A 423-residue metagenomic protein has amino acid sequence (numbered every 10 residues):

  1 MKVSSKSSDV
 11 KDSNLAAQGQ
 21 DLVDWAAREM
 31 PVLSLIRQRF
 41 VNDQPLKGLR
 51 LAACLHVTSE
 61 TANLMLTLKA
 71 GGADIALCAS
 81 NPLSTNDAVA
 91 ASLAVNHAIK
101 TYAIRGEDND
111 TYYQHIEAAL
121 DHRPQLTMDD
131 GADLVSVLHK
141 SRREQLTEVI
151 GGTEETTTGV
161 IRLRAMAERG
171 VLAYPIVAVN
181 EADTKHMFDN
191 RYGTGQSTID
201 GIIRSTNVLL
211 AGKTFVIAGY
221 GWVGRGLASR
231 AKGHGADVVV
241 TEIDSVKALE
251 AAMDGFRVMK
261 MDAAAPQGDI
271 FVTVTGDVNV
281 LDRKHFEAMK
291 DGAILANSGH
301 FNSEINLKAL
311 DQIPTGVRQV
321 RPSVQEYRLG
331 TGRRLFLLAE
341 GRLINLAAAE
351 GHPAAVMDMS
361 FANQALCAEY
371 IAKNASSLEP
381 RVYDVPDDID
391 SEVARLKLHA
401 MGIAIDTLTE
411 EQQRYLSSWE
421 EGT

Functional and structural regions predicted by a protein language model:
K2-K6, L15-V32, L46-R50, T58 (+3 more regions): Adenosine-phosphate binding glycine-rich loop
K2-L46, A79-K213: Glycine/serine-rich phosphate-binding loop and adjoining beta1-alpha1 elements at the start of nucleotide-handling
L35-Q38, K69, D121, V135-S136 (+3 more regions): Rossmann-fold NAD(P) dinucleotide-binding segment
L55-A73, K185, D189, G193-Q267 (+1 more regions): Glycine-rich phosphate/diphosphate-binding loop of Rossmann-like nucleotide-binding domains
L64, A88-A90, Q114-H115, S136-R143 (+6 more regions): Short acidic, glycine/serine/threonine-rich loops at helix termini
A79, L126-G131, R142-T158, D277 (+3 more regions): ADP-ribose/adenylate-binding Rossmann-like module
R105-A119, R123, M259-A265, G276-K284 (+1 more regions): A structured beta-alpha segment of the ubiquitous adenosine-cofactor-binding alpha/beta core
